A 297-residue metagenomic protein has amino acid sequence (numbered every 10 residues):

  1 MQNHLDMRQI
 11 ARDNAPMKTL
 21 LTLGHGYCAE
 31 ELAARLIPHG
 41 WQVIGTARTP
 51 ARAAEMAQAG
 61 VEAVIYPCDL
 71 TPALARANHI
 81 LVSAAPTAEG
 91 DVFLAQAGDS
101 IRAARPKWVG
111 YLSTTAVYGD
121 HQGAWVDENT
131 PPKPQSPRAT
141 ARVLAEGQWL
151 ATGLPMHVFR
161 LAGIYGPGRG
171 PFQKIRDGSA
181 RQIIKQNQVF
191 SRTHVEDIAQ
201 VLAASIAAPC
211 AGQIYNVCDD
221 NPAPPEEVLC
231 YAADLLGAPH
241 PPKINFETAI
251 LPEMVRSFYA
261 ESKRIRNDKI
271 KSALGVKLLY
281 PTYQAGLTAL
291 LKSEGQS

Functional and structural regions predicted by a protein language model:
D13, P281-S297: Amphipathic terminal alpha-helices
A75-Y111, L144: NAD(P)-cofactor binding segment of oxidoreductase domains
G98-Q135: Conserved Rossmann-fold NAD(P)-dependent oxidoreductase catalytic core, especially the SDR/UDP-sugar
Q122-V158: Catalytic helix-loop patch of NAD(P)-dependent Rossmann-fold dehydrogenases
V143, T152-L154, I164-G178, A204-Y215 (+2 more regions): Glycine/proline-rich active-site loop of Rossmann-fold NAD(P)-dependent oxidoreductases
K174-T193, D197, V201: A conserved pocket-lining segment of Rossmann-fold NAD(P)-dependent short-chain dehydrogenase/reductase
V201, A208-V255: Mid/C-terminal beta-alpha module of Rossmann-like enzyme folds, strongest in SDR-family dehydrogenases/epimerases
C230, A249-K277: Conserved C-terminal active-site "lid" loop/helix of NAD(P)H-dependent oxidoreductases that clamps the redox cofactor
